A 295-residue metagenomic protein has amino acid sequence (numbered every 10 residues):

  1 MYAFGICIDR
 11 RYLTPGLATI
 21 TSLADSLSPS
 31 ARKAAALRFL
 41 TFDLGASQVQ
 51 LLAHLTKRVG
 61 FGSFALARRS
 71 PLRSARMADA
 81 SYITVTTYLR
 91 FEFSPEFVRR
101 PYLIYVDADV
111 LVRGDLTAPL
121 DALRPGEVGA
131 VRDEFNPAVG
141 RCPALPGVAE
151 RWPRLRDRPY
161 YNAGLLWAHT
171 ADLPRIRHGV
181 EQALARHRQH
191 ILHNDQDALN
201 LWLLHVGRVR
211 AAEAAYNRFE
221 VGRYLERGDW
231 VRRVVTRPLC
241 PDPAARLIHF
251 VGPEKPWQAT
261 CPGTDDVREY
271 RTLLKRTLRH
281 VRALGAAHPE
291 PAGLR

Functional and structural regions predicted by a protein language model:
M1-Y2, I8-Y12, A18-T19, A171-R295: A glycosyltransferase accessory/donor-loop signature
A3-I6, L23, A36-F39: Hydrophobic targeting segments
L13-S30: Histidine-anchored nucleotide/phosphate-binding helix
G16, T87-F91, A163, L192-D197: Conserved glycosyltransferase catalytic-site signature
A35-D43, A130-R132: Short internal beta-strands
Q48, L55-E96: Active-site-proximal specificity loops/subdomain of glycosyltransferases
A67, Y88-G140, W167-T170: GT-A fold catalytic core of metal-dependent nucleotide-sugar glycosyltransferases, centered on the diacidic
D121-A183: Conserved catalytic core of nucleotide-sugar-dependent glycosyltransferases
